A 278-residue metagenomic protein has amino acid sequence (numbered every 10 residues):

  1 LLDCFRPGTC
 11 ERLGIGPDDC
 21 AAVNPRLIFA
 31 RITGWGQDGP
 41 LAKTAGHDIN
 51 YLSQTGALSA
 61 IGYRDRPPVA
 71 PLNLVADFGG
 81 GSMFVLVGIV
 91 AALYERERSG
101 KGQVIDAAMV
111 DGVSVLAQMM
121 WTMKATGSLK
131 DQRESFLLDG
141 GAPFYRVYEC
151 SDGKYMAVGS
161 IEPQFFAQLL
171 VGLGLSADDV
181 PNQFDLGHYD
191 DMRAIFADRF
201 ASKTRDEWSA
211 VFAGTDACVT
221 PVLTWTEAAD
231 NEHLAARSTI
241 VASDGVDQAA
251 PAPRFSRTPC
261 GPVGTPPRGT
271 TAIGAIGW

Functional and structural regions predicted by a protein language model:
L1, R26, C218: Residue-level detector of anion-binding/catalytic polar loops
L1-E11: Rossmann-like NAD(P)-binding element
L2, C20, F29, D48 (+7 more regions): Residue-level signal for nonpolar/aromatic packing positions in well-ordered secondary structure
E11-M156, S160, C260, P267: Active-site-adjacent "lid/gating" segments in soluble enzymes
G80-V87, Q164-A167, D206, T271: A structural signal for well-ordered alpha-helical segments within the folded catalytic domains of diverse enzymes
F144-T215, V219, I276: Aromatic-enriched alpha-helical interface/lid elements that frame and gate functional surfaces
L186, S243-W278: Flexible, small-/acidic-enriched active-site or ligand-binding loops
A213-A235: Conserved PLP cofactor-binding pocket of PLP-dependent enzymes
